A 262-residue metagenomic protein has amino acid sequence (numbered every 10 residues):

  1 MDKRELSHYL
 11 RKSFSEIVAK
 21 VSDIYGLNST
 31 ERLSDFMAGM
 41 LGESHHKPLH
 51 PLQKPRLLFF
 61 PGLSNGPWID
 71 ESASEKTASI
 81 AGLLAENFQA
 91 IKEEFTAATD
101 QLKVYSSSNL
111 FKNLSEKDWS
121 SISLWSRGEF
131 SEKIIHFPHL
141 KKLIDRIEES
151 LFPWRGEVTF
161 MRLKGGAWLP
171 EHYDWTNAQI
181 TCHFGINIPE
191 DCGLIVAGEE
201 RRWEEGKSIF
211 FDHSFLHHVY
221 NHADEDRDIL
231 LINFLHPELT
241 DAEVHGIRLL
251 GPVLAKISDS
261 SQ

Functional and structural regions predicted by a protein language model:
M1-T159, L163-Y173, P189-C192, D241-Q262: Fe(II)/2-oxoglutarate oxygenase catalytic core
S123-W125, T159-M161, G185, I195 (+2 more regions): Residues in well-ordered beta-strands of folded domains
E157, Q179-T181: Short glycine-rich loop/turn motifs
L169-H172, G193-L194, F211, H217-A223: Short beta-strand His + acidic residue motifs that chelate non-heme Fe in jelly-roll/DSBH and cupin folds
T181-G185, F210, E225-D241: A short hydrophobic beta-strand segment most commonly corresponding to one strand of the jelly-roll/cupin
I186-E205: A short beta-strand-loop-beta hairpin characteristic of the jelly-roll/cupin
E190-D191, L216-H218, L235-L239: Short Gly/Pro-enriched loop/turn and capping motifs at secondary-structure junctions
R202-L216: Conserved metal-binding segment of the jelly-roll/cupin
